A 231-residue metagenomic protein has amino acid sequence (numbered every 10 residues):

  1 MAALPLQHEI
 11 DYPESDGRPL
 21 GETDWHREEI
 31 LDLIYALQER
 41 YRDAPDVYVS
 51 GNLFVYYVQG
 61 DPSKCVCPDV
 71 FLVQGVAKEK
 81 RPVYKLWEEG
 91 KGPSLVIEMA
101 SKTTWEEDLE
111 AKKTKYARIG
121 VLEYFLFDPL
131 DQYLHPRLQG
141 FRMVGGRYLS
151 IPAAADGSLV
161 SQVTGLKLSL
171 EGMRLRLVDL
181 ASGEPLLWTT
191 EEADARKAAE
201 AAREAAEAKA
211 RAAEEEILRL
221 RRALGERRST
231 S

Functional and structural regions predicted by a protein language model:
M1-E22, R27, Y35-E39, V55-P68 (+3 more regions): C-terminal interaction segment
D43-Y56: A short acidic/basic microdomain associated with nuclease active sites
Y48-S50, F125-D128: A structural signal for short, well-ordered beta-strand segments and their strand-loop junctions that often border
L122: Short acidic/polar active-site loop segments enriched in Thr and Asp
